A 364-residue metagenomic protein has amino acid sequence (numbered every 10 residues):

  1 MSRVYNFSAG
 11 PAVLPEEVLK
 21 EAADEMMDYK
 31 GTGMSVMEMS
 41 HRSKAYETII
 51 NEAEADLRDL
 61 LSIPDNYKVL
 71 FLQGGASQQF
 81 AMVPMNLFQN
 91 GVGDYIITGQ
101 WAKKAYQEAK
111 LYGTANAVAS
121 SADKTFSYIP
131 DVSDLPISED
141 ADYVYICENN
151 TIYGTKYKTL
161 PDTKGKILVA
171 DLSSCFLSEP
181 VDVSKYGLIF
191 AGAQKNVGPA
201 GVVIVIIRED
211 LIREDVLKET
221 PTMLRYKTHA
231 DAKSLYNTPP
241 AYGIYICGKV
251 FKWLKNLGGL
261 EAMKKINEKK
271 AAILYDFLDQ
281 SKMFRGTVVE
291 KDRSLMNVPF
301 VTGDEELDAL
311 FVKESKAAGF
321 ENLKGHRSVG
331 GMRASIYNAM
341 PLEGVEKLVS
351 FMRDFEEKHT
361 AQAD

Functional and structural regions predicted by a protein language model:
S2-V4, A317, H326, G330-D364: PLP-dependent enzyme catalytic core of the Aspartate aminotransferase-like
R3-E54: A glycine-/small-polar-enriched, mobile loop at the entrance of the PLP active site in fold-type I
G10, A109, S120-F176: Active-site phosphate-binding strand-loop segment of PLP-dependent enzymes
P15, A193-Y275, V289, A361: Active-site C-terminal subdomain of aminotransferase-like
G33-Q79, N86, Q100, E108: Conserved N-terminal alpha-helix of the aminotransferase class I/II PLP-enzyme fold
S77-D142: PLP-dependent aminotransferase-like
V169, V183-Q194, V203: Conserved active-site segment immediately N-terminal to the catalytic lysine that forms the internal aldimine
F284-S315: Conserved PLP-binding catalytic core of the aspartate aminotransferase-like
